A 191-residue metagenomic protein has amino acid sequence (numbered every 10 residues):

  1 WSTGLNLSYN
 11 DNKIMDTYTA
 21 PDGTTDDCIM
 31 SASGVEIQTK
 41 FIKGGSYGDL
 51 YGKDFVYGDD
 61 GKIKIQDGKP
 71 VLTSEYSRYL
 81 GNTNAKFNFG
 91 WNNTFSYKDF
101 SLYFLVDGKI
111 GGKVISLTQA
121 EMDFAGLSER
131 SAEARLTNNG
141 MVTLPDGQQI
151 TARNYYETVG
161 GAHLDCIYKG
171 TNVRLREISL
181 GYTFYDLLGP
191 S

Functional and structural regions predicted by a protein language model:
W1, D99-F104, L187-L188: Repeated loop/turn-to-beta-strand initiation elements of outer-membrane beta-barrel proteins
S2-G4, G90-N92, E177-G181: Membrane-embedded beta-strand positions in outer-membrane beta-barrel channels/transporters
T3-S8, D22: A glycine-rich phosphate-binding loop feature that marks nucleotide/adenosyl-phosphate handling sites
N6, K69-V71, N88, T94 (+1 more regions): Core subunits and conserved enzymes of cellular information-processing and envelope-translocation systems across
L7-K13, Y97-D99, G108-G112, E177 (+1 more regions): Transmembrane beta-strands of outer-membrane beta-barrel pores
N12-N84, S101-T171: Surface-exposed, extracytoplasmic segments of Gram-negative outer-membrane nutrient-acquisition systems
V173, E177-S191: C-terminal structured "cap/appendage" subdomains that terminate the fold
